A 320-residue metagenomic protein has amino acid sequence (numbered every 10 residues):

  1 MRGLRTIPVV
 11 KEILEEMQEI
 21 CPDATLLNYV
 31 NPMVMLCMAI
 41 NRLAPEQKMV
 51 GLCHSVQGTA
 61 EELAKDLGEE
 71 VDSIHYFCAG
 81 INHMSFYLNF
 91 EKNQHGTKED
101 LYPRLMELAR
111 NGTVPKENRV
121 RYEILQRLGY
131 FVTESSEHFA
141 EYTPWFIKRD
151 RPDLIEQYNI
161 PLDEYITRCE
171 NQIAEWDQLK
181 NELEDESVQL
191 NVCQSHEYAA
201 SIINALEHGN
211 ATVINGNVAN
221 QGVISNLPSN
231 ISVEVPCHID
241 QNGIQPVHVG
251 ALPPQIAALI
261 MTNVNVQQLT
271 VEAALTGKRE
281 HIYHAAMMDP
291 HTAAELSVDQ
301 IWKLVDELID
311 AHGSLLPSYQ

Functional and structural regions predicted by a protein language model:
M1-A44: Rossmann-fold NAD(P)-binding glycine/threonine-rich loop
R2-V9, S55, Q194, T262: Soluble or luminal CAZymes and related metallo-dependent hydrolases
A24, Q47-K48, I74: A structural micro-motif
L26-V30, G51-C53, C78, I214-N215: A structural signal for short, well-ordered beta-strand segments and their strand-loop junctions that often border
M38-R42, E62-A64, L88-F90: Short acidic, glycine/serine/threonine-rich loops at helix termini
R42-Q47, Q94: A glycine- and small-aliphatic-rich helix-loop capping segment at beta-alpha/alpha-beta transitions that lines
P45-L63: Acidic, His- and aromatic-enriched active-site or binding-groove loops in soluble protein domains that engage sugars
G68-Q320: Long, compositionally biased stretches enriched for glycine and/or charged residues
